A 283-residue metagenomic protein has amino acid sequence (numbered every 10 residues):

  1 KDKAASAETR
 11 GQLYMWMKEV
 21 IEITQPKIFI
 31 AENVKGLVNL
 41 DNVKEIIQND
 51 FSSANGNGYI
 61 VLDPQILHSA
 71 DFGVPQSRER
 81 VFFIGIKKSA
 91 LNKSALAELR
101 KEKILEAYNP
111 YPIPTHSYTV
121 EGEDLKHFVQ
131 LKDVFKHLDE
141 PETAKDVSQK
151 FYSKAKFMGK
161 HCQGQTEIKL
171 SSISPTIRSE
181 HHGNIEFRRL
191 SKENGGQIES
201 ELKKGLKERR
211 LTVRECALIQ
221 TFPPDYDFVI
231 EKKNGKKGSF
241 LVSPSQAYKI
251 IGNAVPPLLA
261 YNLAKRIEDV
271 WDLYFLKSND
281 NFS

Functional and structural regions predicted by a protein language model:
K1-S172: Class I S-adenosyl-L-methionine
E140-S283: C-terminal target-recognition/interaction regions appended to catalytic cores
